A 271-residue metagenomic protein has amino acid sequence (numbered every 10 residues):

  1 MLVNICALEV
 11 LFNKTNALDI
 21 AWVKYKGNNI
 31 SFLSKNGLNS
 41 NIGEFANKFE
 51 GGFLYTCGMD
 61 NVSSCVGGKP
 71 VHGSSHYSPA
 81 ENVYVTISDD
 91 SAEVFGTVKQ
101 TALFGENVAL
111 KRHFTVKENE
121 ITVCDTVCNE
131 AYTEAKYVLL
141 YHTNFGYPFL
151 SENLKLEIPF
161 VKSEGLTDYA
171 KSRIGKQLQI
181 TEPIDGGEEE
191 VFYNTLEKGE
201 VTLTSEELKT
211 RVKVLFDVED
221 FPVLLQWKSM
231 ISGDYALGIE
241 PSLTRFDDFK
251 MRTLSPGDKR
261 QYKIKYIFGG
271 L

Functional and structural regions predicted by a protein language model:
M1-T122, T133-V138, F145-P183, Y193-L271: Surface-exposed acidic/polar loop and edge beta-strand patches at domain peripheries
